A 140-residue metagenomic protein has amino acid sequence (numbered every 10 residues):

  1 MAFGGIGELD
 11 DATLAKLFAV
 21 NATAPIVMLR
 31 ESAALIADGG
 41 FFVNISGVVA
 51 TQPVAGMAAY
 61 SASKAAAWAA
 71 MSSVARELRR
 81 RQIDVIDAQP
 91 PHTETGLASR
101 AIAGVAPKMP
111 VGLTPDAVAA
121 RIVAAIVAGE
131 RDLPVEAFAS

Functional and structural regions predicted by a protein language model:
F3, P90-R100, G104: Short, flexible catalytic-loop segment of classical short-chain dehydrogenase/reductase
G5-I6, D10-A15: Substrate-binding pocket helix/loop in short-chain dehydrogenase/reductase
L29, S63: Active-site helix of classical SDR
L35-I36, Q52, S73-I83: Active-site-adjacent segment of SDR/Rossmann-fold oxidoreductases
G47: Residue(s) in the substrate-gating loop at a strand-loop-helix junction that position the organic substrate next
V54-A58: Active-site loop immediately N-terminal to the catalytic Tyr-X3-Lys motif of short-chain dehydrogenase/reductase
D87-A88, A103-S140: C-terminal helical subdomain
